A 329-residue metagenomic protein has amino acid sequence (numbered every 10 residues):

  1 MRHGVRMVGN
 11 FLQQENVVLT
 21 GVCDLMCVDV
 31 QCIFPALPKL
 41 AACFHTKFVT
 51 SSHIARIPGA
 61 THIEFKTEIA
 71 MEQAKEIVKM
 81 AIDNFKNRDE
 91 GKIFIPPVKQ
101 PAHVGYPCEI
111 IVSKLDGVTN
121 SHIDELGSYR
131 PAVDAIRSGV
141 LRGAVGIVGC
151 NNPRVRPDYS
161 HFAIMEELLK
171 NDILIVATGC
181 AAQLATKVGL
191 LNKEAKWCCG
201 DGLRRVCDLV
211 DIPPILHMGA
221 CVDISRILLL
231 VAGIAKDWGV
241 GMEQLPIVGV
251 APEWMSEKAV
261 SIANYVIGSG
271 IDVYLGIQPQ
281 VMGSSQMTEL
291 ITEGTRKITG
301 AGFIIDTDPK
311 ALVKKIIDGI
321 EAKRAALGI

Functional and structural regions predicted by a protein language model:
M1-I329: Anaerobic metallocofactor- and corrinoid-dependent redox/one-carbon enzyme cores, especially those from methanogenesis
